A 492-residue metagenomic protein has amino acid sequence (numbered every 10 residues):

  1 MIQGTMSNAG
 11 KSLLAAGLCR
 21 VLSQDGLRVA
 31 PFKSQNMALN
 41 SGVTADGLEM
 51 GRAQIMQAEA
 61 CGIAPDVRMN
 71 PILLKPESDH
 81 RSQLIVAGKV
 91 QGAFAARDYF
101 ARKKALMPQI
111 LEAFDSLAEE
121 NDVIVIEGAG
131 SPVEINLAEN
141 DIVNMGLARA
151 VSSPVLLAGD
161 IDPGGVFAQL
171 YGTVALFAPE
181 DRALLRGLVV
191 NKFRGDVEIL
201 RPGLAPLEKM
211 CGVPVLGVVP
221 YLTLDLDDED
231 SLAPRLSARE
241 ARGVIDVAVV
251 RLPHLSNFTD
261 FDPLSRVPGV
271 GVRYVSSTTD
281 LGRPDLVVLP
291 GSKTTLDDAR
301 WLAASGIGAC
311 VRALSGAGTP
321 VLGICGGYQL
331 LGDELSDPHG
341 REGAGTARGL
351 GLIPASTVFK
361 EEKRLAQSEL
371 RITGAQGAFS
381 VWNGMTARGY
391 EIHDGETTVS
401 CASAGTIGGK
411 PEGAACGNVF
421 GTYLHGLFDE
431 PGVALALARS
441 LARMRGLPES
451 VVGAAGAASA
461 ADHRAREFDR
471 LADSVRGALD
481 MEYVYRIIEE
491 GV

Functional and structural regions predicted by a protein language model:
M1-A313, P320, D337, E361 (+1 more regions): Flexible phosphate-sensing "switch/lid" loops adjacent to ATP/NTP-binding sites across phosphate-transfer
G323, G327: Gly/Ala-rich beta-loop-alpha elbow adjacent to hydrolase catalytic centers
Y328-Q329, F428: Short active-site segment of divalent metal-dependent hydrolases/proteases that encodes the spacing between
G332-G389: A conserved active-site-flanking secondary-structure segment within enzyme catalytic domains
